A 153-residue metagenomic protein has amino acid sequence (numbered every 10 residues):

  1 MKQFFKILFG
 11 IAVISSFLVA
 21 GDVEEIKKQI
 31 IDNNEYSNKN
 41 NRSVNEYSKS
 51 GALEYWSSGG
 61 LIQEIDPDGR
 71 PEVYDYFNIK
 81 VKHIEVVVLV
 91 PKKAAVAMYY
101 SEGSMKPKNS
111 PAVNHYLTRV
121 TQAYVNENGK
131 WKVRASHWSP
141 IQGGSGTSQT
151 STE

Functional and structural regions predicted by a protein language model:
K2-G10: Sec-dependent signal peptide recognition, specifically the positively charged N-region followed immediately by
I11-E46, T147-E153: Short, low-complexity N-terminal intrinsically disordered segments enriched in polar/charged residues
I30, N34-N41, S48-G51, W56 (+2 more regions): Sec/Tat-exported extracytoplasmic proteins
S37, Y47-Q63, E72-Y76, K108: A short gly/proline-enriched turn/hairpin at secondary-structure junctions
A52, G60-L61, E102-M105, S139-Q142: Solvent-exposed loop/turn segments at secondary-structure junctions within structured extracellular/periplasmic domains
P67-S110: Surface-exposed, charged secondary-structure patches
A112-N114: Replace "Gram-negative outer membrane beta-barrel proteins" with "bacterial and organellar outer membrane beta-barrel
L117-S145: Short beta-strand edge/turn micro-motifs at domain boundaries
